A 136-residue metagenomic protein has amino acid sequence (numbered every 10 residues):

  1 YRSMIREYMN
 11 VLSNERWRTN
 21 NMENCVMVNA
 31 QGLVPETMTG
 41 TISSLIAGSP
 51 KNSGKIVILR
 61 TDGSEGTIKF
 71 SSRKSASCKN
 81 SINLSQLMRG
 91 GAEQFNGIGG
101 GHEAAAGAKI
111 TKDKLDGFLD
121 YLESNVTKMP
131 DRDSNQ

Functional and structural regions predicted by a protein language model:
Y1-I5: Structural signature of PLP-dependent enzymes
R6, N10, W17-Q136: Glycine-rich, acidic loop segments that terminate in or are immediately followed by a histidine
